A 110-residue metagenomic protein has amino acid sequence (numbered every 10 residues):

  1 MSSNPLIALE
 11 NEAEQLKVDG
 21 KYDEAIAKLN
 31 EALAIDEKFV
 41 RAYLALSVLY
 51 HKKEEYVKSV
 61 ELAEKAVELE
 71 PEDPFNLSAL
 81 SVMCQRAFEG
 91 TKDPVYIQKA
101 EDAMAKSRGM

Functional and structural regions predicted by a protein language model:
N4-K28: Alpha-helical segment of the N-proximal tetratricopeptide repeat
A32, K65-A66, S107: Canonical positions in the second alpha-helix
